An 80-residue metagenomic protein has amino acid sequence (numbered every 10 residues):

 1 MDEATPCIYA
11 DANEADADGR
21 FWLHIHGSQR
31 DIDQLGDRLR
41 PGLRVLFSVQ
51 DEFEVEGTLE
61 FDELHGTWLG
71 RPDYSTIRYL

Functional and structural regions predicted by a protein language model:
C7-G27: Short, basic/aromatic beta-hairpin or loop at an interaction surface
D33-L39: Short, surface-exposed secondary-structure edge patches
F53-E63: Short beta-strand-centered aromatic/proline hotspots
L64-Y74: Short, solvent-exposed secondary-structure boundary/capping segments
T76-L80: Short, charged/polar, Gly/Pro-enriched secondary-structure boundary elements
